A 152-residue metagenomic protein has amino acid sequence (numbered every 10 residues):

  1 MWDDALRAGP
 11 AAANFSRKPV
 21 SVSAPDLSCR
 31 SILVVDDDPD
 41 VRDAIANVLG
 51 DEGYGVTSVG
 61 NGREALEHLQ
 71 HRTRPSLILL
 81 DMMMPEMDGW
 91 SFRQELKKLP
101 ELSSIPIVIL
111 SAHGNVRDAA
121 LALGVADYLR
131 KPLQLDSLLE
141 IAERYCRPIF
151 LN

Functional and structural regions predicted by a protein language model:
M1-L33, D136-N152: Non-catalytic signal-transmission and effector/linker regions of two-component phosphorelay proteins
P39-T57: Two-component/phosphorelay signaling modules centered on CheY-like receiver
S58-L77: Acidic, metal-coordinating helix/loop segments flanking the phosphotransfer/catalytic sites of two-component signaling
L80-D81: Active-site residues of response regulator receiver
M84: Receiver (REC) domain active-site loop signature in two-component systems and cognate sites in sensor histidine kinases
V108-L110: Hydrophobic/aromatic residues positioned on beta-strands within the core alpha/beta folds
K131: A Lys-centered signature of the CheY-like receiver
